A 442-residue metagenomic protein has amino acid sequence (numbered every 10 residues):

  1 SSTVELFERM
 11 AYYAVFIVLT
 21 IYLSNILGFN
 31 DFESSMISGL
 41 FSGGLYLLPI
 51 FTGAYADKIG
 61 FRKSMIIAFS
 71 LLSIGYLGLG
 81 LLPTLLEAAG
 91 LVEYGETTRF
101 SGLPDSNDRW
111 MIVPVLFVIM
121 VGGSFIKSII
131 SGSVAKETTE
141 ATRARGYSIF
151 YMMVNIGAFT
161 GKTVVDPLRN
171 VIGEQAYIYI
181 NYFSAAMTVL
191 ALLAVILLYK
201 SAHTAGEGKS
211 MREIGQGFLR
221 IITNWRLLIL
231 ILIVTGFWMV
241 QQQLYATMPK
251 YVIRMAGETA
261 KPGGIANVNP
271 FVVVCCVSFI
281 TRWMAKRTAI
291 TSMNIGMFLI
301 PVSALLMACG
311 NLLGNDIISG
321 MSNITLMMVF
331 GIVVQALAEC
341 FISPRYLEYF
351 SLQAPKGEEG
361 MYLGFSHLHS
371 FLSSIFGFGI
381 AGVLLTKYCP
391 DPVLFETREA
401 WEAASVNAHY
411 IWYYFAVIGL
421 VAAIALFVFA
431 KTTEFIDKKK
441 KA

Functional and structural regions predicted by a protein language model:
Y12-I21, G161, W225-A266: Extracytoplasmic gate region of multi-pass secondary transporters
F29-G43, W110, R145-S148, K250-V274 (+4 more regions): Loop-to-transmembrane helix entry
L45, A144-R169, M187-T188, A266 (+1 more regions): Glycine-rich segments within core transmembrane alpha-helices of 12-TM secondary carriers
L48-F61, R169, C275-I295: Helix-to-loop junctions at the C-terminal end of transmembrane segments in multipass secondary transporters
S70-S106, F298-G320: C-terminal ends and interior cores of transmembrane alpha-helices in multi-pass membrane transporters/permeases
V113, I178-L197, S405-V428: Symmetry-related core transmembrane helices of the 12-TM Major Facilitator Superfamily/SLC fold
F125-T139, V252, C340-P355: Intracellular juxtamembrane helix-capping segments at the cytosolic ends of symmetry-related transmembrane helices
A205-I231: Juxtamembrane intracellular "pre-TM" segments in multi-pass secondary transporters
